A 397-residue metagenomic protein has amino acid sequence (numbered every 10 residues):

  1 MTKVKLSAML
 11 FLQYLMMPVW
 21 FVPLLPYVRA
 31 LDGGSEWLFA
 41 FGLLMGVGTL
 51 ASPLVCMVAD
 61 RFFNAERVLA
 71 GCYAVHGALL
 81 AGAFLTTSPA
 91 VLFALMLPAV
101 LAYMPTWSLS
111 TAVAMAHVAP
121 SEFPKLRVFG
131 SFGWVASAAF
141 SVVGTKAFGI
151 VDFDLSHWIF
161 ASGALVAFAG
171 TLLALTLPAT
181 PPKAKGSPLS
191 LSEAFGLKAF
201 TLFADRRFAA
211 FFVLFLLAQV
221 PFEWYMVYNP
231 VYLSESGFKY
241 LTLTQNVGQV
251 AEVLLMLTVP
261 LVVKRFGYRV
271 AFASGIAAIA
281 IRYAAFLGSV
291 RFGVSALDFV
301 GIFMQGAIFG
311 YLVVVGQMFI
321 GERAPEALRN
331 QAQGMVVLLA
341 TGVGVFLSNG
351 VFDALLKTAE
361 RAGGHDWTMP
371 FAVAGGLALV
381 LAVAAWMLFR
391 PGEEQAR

Functional and structural regions predicted by a protein language model:
M1-T49, R207-Q245, V313, N349: Helix-loop boundary and gating motifs at the non-cytosolic
F11, L79, P89-T106, V113 (+2 more regions): Hydrophobic core of transmembrane alpha-helices in multi-pass small-molecule transporters, especially MFS/SLC-type
L24, M104-A119, Y311-P325: Intracellular juxtamembrane helix-capping segments at the cytosolic ends of symmetry-related transmembrane helices
F39-A59, N246-T258: Central cavity-lining transmembrane alpha-helices of secondary-active solute carriers, predominantly the Major
R67-G82, V270-A285: Structural signature of the two symmetry-related core transmembrane helices
A83-F84, V166-P178, G342, A372-R397: Multi-pass alpha-helical transporter architecture, strongest for 12-TM Major Facilitator/SLC carriers used
V143-L165, A354-A378: A membrane-interface helix-boundary motif in multi-pass transporters
L177-V213: Juxtamembrane intracellular "pre-TM" segments in multi-pass secondary transporters
